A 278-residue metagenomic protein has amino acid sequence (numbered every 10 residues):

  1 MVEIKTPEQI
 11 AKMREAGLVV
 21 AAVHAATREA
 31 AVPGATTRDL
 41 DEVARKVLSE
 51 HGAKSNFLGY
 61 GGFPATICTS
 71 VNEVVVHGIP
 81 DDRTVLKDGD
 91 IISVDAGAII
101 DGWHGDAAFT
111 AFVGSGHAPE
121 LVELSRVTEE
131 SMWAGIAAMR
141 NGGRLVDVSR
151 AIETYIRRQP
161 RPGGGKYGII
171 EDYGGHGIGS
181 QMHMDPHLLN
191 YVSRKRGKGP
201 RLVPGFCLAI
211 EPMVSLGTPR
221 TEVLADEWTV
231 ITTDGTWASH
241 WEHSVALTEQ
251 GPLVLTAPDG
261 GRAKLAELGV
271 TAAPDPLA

Functional and structural regions predicted by a protein language model:
M1-A278: Active-site neighborhoods and metal-handling regions in enzymes and metal-associated proteins
